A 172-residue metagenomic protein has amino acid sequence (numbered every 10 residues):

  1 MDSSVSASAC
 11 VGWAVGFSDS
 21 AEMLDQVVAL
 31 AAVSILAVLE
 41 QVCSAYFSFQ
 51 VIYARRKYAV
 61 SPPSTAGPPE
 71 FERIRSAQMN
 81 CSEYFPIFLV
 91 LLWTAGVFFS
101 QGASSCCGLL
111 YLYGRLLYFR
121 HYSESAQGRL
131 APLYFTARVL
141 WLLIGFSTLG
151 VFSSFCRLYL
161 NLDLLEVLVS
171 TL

Functional and structural regions predicted by a protein language model:
M1-V27, S64-G67, C156-L172: Transit-peptide-like, low-complexity N-terminal presequences and other terminal intrinsically disordered regions
A29-S44: Alpha-helical transmembrane segments
F49-S76: Cytosolic, membrane-interface loops and tails of multi-pass inner-membrane proteins
Q50-K57, H121-E124, G128, S153-D163: Juxtamembrane transmembrane-helix termini
M79-L92: Core segments of transmembrane alpha-helices that mediate helix-helix packing or line hydrophobic substrate/ligand
T94-Y113: Short alpha-helical packing/oligomerization segments
F119-L142: Interfacial loop-to-transmembrane junctions
L142-L158: Hydrophobic alpha-helical transmembrane segments in multi-pass integral membrane proteins
